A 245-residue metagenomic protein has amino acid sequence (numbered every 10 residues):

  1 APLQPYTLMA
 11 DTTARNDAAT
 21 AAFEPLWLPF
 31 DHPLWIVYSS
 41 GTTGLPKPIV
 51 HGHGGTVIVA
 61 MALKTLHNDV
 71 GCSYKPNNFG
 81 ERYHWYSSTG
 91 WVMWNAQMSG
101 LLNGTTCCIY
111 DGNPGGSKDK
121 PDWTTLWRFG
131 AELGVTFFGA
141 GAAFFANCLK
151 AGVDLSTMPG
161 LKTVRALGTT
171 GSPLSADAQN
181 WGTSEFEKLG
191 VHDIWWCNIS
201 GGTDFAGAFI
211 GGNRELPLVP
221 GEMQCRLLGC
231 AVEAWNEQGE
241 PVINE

Functional and structural regions predicted by a protein language model:
A1-F30, A151-G152, I194, G207: ANL superfamily adenylate-forming
A1-L3, T12, K47-V50, T106-K118 (+1 more regions): Short beta-strand->loop structural element characteristic of the AMP-binding/adenylate-forming
P25-L28, P220-R226: Short Gly/Pro-enriched turn/cap motifs at secondary-structure boundaries
P25-W27, L34-I58: Conserved AMP-binding A3 loop
P33, S39-T42, K64, Y83 (+4 more regions): Conserved S/T- and glycine-rich ATP-binding loop of Class I adenylate-forming
G55-R82, T89-T136, A151-G152: Conserved AMP-binding/adenylation subdomain of ANL enzymes
T105, V135-A140, L149-P220, A231-E233 (+1 more regions): Gly/Ser/Thr-rich phosphate-binding loop
